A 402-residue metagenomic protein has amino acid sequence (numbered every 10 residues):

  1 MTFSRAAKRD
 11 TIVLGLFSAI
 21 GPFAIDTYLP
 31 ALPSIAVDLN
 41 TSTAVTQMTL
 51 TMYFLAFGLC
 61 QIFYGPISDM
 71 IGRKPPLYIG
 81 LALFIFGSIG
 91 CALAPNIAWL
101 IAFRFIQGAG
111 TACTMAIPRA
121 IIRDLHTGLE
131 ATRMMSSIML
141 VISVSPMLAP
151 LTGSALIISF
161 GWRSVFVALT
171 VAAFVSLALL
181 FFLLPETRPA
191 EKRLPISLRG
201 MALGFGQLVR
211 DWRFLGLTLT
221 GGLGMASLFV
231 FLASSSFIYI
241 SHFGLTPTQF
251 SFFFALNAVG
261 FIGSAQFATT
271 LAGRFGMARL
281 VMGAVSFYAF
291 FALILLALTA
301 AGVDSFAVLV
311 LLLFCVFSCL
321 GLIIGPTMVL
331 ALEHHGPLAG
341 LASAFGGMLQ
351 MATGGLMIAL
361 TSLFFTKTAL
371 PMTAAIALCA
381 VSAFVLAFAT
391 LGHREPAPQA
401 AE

Functional and structural regions predicted by a protein language model:
T2-F3, T187-T218: Juxtamembrane intracellular "pre-TM" segments in multi-pass secondary transporters
D38-N40, G72, L93-W99, G110 (+2 more regions): Helix-breaking motifs and short loop linkers at transmembrane-helix boundaries and internal kinks in secondary membrane
L59-A98: Conserved MFS/SLC helix-loop-helix module at the cytosolic interface between two early adjacent transmembrane helices
L83-G90, A98-I106, A307-L313: Paired small-residue
W99, S137-F182: Helix-loop-helix hairpin linking two adjacent transmembrane segments in secondary transporters
F103-V144: Cytoplasmic helix-loop-helix junction between adjacent transmembrane helices in 12-TM secondary transporters
V171-A190, L386-T390: C-terminal membrane-cytosol helix-exit motif in multi-pass small-molecule transporters
V329-K367, I376: A late C-terminal transmembrane helix in Major Facilitator Superfamily
